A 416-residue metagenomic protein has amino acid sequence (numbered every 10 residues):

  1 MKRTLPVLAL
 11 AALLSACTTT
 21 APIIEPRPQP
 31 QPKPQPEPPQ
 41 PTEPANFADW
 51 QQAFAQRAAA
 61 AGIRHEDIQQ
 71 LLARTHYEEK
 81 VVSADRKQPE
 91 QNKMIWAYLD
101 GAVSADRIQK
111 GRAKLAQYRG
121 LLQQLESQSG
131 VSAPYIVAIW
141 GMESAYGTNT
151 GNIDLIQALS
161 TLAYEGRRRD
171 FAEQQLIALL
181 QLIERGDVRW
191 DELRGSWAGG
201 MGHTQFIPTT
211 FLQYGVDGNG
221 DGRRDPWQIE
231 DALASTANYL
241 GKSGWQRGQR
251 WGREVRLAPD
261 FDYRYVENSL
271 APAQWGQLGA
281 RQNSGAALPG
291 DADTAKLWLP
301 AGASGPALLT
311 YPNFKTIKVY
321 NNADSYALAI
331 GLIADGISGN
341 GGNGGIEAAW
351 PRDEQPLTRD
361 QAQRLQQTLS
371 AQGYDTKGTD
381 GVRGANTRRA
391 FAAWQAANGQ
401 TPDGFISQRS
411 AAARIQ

Functional and structural regions predicted by a protein language model:
K2-L8: Sec-dependent signal peptide recognition, specifically the positively charged N-region followed immediately by
L13-A16: C-terminal motif of bacterial Sec signal peptides marking the signal peptidase cleavage site
T18-A21: Bacterial signal peptide processing site
P38-Q56, A61, E66-Q70, T75 (+5 more regions): Extracytoplasmic and endomembrane cell-envelope/extracellular-matrix remodeling and assembly machinery
A48-I63, D67-I68, D106-G141, N152 (+1 more regions): Export/targeting segments at the very N-terminus of extracytoplasmic proteins
R64-N92, W140-S144, D154-Q157, E254-D262 (+2 more regions): Acidic helix-start/capping segments at beta-turn-to-alpha-helix junctions
T75-Y118: Signal peptide-directed extracytoplasmic domains
Q355-A362, S370-A413: Short acidic, glycine/serine/threonine-rich helix-capping segments at coil-helix boundaries
